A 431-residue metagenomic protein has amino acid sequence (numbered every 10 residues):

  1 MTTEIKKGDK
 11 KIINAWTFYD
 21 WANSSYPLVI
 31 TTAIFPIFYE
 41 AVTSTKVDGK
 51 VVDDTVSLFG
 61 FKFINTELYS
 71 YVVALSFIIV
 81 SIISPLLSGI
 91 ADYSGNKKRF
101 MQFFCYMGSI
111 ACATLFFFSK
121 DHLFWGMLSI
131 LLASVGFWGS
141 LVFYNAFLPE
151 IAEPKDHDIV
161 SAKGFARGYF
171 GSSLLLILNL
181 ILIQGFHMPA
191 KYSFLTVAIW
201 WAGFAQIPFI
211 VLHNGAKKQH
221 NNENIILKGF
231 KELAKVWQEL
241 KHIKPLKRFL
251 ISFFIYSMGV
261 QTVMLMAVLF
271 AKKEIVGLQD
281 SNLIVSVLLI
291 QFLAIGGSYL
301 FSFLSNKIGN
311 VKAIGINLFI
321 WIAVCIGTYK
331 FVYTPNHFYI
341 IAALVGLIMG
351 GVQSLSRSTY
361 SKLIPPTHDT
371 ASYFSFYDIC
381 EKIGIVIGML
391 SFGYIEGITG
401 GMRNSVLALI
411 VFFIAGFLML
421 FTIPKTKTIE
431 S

Functional and structural regions predicted by a protein language model:
T2-I13, G215-I251: Juxtamembrane intracellular "pre-TM" segments in multi-pass secondary transporters
I30-N65, L265-L283: Short amphipathic helix-loop junctions that connect adjacent transmembrane helices in Major Facilitator Superfamily/SLC
K62-N65, I181-I199, Y394-F413: A membrane-interface helix-boundary motif in multi-pass transporters
I82-N96, G297-N310, E396: Helix-to-loop junctions at the C-terminal end of transmembrane segments in multipass secondary transporters
R99-T114, K312-G327: Structural signature of the two symmetry-related core transmembrane helices
A111, H122-S140, H337-G351: Hydrophobic core of transmembrane alpha-helices in multi-pass small-molecule transporters, especially MFS/SLC-type
F117, W200-V211, L407-S431: Multi-pass alpha-helical transporter architecture, strongest for 12-TM Major Facilitator/SLC carriers used
I159-N179, D378-G388: Glycine-rich segments within core transmembrane alpha-helices of 12-TM secondary carriers
